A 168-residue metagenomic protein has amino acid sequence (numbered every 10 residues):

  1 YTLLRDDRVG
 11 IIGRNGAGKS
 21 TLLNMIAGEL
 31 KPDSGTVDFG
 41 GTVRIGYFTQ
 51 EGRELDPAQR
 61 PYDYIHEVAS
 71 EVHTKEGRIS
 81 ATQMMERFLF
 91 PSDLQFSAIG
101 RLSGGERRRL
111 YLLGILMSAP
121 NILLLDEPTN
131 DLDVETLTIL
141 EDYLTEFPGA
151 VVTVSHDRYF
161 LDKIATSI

Functional and structural regions predicted by a protein language model:
Y1-I168: ABC ATP-binding cassette signature C-motif
